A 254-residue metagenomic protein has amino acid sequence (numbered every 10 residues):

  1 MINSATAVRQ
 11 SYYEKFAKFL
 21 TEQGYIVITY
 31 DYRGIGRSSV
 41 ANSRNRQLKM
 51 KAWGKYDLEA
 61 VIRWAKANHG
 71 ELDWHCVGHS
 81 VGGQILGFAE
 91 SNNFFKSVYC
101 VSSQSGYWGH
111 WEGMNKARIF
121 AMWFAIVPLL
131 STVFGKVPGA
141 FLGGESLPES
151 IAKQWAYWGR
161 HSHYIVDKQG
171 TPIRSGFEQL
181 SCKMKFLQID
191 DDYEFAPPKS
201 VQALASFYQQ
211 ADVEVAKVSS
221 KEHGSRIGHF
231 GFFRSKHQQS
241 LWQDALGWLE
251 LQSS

Functional and structural regions predicted by a protein language model:
N3-V8, D190: Active-site glycine-rich loops that stabilize anionic/oxyanionic intermediates across multiple enzyme folds
Q10-N42: Conserved alpha/beta-hydrolase
Q47-N68: Alpha/beta-hydrolase active-site loop
N68-S80: Alpha/beta-hydrolase fold nucleophile elbow
V77-H163: Alpha/beta-hydrolase-fold enzymes
L180, F186-Q188: Short beta-strand/loop motif that positions the catalytic acidic residue of the alpha/beta-hydrolase fold
A196-F207: Short alpha-helix in the alpha/beta-hydrolase fold that links the catalytic acid
E214-S254: Catalytic active-site module of serine/aspartate enzymes centered on a nucleophile-bearing elbow/loop
